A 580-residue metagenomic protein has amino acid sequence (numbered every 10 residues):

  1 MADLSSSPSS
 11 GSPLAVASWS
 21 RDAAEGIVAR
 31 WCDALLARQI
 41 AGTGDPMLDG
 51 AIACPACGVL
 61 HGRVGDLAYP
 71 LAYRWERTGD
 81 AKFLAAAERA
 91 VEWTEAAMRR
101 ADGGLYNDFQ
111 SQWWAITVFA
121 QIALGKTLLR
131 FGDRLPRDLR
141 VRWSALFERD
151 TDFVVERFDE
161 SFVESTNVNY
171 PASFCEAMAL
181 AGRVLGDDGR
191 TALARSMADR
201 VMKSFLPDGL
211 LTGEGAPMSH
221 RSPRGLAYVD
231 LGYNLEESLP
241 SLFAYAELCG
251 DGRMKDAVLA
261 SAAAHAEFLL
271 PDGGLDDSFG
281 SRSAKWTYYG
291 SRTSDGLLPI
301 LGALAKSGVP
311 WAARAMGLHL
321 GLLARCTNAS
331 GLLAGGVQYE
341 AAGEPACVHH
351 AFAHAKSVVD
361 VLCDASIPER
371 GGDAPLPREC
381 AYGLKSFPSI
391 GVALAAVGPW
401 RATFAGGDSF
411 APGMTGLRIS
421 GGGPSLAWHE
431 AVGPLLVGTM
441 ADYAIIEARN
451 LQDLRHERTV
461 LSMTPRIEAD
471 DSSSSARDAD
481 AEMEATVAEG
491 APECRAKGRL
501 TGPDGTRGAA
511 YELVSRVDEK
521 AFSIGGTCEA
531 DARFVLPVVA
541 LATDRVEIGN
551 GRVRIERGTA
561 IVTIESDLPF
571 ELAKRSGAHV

Functional and structural regions predicted by a protein language model:
M1-R63, Y73, A81-R99: Low-complexity, Ser/Thr/Pro/Gly-enriched N-terminal "stalk/linker" regions
W31, R38-Q39, R89, M98-R99 (+5 more regions): Generic beta-strand structural signal
G44, G50, D102-G103, D208-L210 (+5 more regions): Detector for glycine-centered tight turns/loop "hinges" at secondary-structure junctions
P55-E76, D80-G252, R282-G290: Aromatic-lined, polymer-binding surfaces characteristic of secreted/periplasmic polysaccharide-degrading enzymes
A86-W93, S196-R200, L259-E267, G317-L322: Amphipathic alpha-helical scaffolding segments
P171, L235-S238, V258, C347 (+1 more regions): Active-site-proximal structural scaffolding
G252-D256, A266-D544, G549-R552: Extended polysaccharide-engagement surfaces of secreted carbohydrate-active enzymes
P537, R554-V580: Beta-strand-rich recognition/accessory modules
